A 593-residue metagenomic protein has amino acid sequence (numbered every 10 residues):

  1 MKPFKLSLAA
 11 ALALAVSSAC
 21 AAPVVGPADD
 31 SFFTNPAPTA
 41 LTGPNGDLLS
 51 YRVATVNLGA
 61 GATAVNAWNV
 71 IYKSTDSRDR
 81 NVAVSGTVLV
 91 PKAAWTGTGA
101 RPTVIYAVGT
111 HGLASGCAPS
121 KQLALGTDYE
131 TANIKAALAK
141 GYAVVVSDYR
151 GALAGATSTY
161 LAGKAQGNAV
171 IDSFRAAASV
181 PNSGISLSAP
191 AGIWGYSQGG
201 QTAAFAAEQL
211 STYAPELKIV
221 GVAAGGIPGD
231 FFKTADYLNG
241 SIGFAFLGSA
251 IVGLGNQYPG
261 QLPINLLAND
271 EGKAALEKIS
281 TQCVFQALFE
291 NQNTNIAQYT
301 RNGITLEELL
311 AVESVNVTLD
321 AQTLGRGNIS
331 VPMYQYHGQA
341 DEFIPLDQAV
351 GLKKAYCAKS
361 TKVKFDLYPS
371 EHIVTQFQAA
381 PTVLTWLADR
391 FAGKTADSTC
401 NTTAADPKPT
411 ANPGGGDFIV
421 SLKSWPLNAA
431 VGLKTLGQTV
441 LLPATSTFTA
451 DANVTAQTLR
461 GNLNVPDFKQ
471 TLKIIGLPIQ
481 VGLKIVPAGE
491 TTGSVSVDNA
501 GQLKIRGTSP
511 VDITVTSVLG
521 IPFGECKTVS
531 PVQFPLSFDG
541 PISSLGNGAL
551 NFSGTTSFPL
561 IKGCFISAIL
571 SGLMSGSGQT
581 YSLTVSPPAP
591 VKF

Functional and structural regions predicted by a protein language model:
A21-G99: Catalytic-loop region of hydrolases
A37-P38, P228-R326: Accessory cap/linker subdomain of secreted extracellular hydrolases
D76-S85, L89-A139: Short, surface-exposed "cap/lid" segments of acyl-processing enzymes
N133, Y160-N182: Alpha/beta-hydrolase active-site loop
A176-A245: Primarily recognizes the serine-hydrolase "nucleophile elbow" in alpha/beta-hydrolase and SGNH/GDSL folds
I193, I329, Y334-D341: Short beta-strand/loop motif that positions the catalytic acidic residue of the alpha/beta-hydrolase fold
N316-V317, Y334, F343, V350-I419: C-terminal catalytic histidine-bearing segment of alpha/beta-hydrolase fold enzymes
P409-F593: Extracytosolic secretory-pathway proteins
